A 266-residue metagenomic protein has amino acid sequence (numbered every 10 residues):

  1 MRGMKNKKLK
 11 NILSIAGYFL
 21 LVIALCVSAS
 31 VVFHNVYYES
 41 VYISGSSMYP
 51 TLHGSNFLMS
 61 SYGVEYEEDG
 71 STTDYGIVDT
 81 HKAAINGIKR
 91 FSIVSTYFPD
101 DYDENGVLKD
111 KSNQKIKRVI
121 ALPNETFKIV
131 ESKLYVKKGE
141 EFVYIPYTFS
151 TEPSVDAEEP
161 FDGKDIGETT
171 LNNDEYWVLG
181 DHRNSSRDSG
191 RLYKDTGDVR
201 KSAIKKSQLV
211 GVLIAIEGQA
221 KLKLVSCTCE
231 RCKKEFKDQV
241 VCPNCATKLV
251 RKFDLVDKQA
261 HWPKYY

Functional and structural regions predicted by a protein language model:
M1-K7, L25-S28, V241: Classical N-terminal secretory signal peptides
R2-G17, E39-Y42, Y49-R231, R251-Y266: Soluble "head" domains of membrane/secretory-pathway proteins
I15-N35: Hydrophobic membrane-insertion alpha-helices, especially the h-region of bacterial N-terminal signal peptides
C227-C229, C242-C245: Short cysteine-rich clusters marking metal-coordination/redox-active sites
E235-K237, L249-R251: Short functional micro-motifs and their immediate structural scaffolds
